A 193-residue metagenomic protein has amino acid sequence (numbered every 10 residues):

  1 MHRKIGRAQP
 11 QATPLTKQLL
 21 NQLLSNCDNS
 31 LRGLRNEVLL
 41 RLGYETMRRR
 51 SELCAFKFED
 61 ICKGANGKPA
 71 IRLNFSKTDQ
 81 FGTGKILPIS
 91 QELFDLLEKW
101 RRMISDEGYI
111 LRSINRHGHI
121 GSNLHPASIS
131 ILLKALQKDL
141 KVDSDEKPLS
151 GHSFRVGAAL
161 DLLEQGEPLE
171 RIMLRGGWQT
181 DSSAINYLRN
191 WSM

Functional and structural regions predicted by a protein language model:
M1-S25, F75, I114-I120: Flexible interdomain linker/hinge and immediately adjacent N-terminus of the catalytic tyrosine-recombinase domain
A12, L31-R32, L42, H125 (+1 more regions): Residue-level marker of regulatory loop/turn positions in helix-turn-helix DNA-binding domains and in histidine
K17-R50: Basic, Lys/Arg- and aromatic-enriched nucleic-acid-binding interface segment
L20, R35-E37, P126, S130 (+1 more regions): Short, leucine-enriched amphipathic alpha-helices that occur as contiguous helical runs
L23, L39, M47, L73 (+4 more regions): Mobile genetic element proteins and their domesticated derivatives, centered on retroelements and DNA transposons
G43-G67, E170-L174: Short, charged phosphate-coordinating catalytic segments
G64-I120, I131-L140: Basic, alpha-helical nucleic-acid-contacting "clamp/cap" segments
D106, S130-L174, D181, M193: Short, basic (Lys/Arg/His-rich) helix/loop patches that form interaction surfaces in the mid-to-C-terminal regions
